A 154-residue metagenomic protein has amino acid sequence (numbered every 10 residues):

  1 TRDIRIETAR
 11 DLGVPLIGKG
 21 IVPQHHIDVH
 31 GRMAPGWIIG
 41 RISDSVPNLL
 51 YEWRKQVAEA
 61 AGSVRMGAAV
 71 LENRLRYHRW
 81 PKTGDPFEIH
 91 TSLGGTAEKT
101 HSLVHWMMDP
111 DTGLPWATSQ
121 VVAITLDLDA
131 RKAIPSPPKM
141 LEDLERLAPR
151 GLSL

Functional and structural regions predicted by a protein language model:
T1-E72, I124, L128-L154: Hot-dog-fold acyl-thioester-processing enzymes
I17, L114-T118: Local beta-strand/beta-hairpin segments that build beta-sheet-rich folds
Y51-S102, A117-S119: Hydrophobic beta-strand-centered segment that forms part of the acyl-chain substrate-binding groove
D111-G113, D129: Solvent-exposed strand-loop boundary residues in beta-sheet-rich modules
